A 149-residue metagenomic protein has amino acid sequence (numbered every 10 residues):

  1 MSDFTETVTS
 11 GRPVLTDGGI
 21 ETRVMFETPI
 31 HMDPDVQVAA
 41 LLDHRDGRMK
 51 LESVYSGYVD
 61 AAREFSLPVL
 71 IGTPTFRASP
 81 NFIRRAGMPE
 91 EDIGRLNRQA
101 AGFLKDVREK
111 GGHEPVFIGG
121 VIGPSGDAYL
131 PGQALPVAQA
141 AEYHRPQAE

Functional and structural regions predicted by a protein language model:
M1-E149: Domain-level signal for soluble alpha/beta catalytic cores
